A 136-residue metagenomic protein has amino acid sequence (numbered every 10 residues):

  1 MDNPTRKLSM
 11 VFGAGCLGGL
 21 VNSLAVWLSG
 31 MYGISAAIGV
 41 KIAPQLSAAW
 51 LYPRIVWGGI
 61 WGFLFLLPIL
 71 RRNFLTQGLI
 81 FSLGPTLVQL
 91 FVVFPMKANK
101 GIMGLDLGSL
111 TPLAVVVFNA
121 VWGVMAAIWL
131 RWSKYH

Functional and structural regions predicted by a protein language model:
M1-H136: Juxtamembrane/disordered regions of integral membrane proteins
